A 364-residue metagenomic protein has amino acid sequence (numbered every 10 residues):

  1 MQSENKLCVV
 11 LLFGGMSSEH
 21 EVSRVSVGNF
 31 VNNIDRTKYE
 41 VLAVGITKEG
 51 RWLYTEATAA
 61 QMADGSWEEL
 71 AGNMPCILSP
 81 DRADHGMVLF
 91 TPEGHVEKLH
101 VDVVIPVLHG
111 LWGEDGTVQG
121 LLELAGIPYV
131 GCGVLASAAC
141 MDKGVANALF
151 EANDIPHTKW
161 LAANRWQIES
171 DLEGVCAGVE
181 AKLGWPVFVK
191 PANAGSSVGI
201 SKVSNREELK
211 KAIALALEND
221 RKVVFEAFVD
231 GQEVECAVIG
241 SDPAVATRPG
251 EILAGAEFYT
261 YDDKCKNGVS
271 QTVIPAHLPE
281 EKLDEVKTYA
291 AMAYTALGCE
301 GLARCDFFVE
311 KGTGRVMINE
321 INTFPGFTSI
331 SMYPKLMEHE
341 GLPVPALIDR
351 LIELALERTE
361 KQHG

Functional and structural regions predicted by a protein language model:
M1-V130, V134-L135, A139-M141, V145 (+2 more regions): ATP-binding N-terminal substructure of ATP-dependent carboxylate-amine bond-forming enzymes
Q2-F13, S17-S18, R24-G28, G94 (+2 more regions): Active-site nucleotide/adenylate-binding loops and adjacent lid/helix of ATP-dependent enzymes
Q2-L7, F13-M16, R36, P279-G364: ATP-dependent carboxylate activation and anion-phosphoryl transfer catalytic cores that bind Mg-ATP to form
L7, H85, T158, L183 (+6 more regions): Change "...and in nucleic-acid phosphodiester-cleaving endonucleases..." to "...and in nucleic-acid processing enzymes
V41, P128-Y129, H157, V187 (+1 more regions): Hydrophobic beta-strand scaffold residues
T58-M62, A148-E151, C176-V179, R206 (+2 more regions): Short, hinge-like loop/turn segments at secondary-structure boundaries
S201-T288, K311-M317: Phosphate-binding site of ATP-dependent enzymes
